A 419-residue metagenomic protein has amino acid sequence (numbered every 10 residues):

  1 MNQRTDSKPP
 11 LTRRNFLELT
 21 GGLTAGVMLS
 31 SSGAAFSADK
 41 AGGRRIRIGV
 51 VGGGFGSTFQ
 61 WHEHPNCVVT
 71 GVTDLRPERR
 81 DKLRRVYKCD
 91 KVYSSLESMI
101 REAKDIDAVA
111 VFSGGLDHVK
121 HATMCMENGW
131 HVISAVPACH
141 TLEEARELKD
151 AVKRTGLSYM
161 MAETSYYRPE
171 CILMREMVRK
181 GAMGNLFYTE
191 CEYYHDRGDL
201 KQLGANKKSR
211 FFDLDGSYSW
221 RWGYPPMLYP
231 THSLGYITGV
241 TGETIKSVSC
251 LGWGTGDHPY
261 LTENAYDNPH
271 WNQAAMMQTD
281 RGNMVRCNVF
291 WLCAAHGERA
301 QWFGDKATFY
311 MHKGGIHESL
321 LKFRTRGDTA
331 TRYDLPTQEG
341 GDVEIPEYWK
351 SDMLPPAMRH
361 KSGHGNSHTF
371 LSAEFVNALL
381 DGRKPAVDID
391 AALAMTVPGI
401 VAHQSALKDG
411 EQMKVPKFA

Functional and structural regions predicted by a protein language model:
R4-T24: N-terminal secretory signal peptides and thylakoid transit peptides that target proteins across membranes
L17-A41, A108-V111, R154, R324 (+3 more regions): C-terminal helix-rich "cap/oligomerization" subdomain common to oxidoreductases
L19-Y87: N-terminal Rossmann-like dinucleotide-binding module
V50, S134, Y159-M161, E190 (+1 more regions): Hydrophobic residues in well-ordered beta-strands that form the structural core
G54, S158, S165-D267, Q273: Predominantly a Rossmann-like dinucleotide-binding segment in NAD(P)-dependent oxidoreductases
A108, G114-G115, V119-Y167, G181: Beta-strand-loop-alpha-helix segment that lines the small-molecule cofactor/substrate pocket of alpha/beta enzymes
D257, A265-N268, A274, Q278 (+3 more regions): C-terminal glycine/acidic-rich active-site capping loop/insertion
N288-H296: Glycine-rich phosphate/pyrophosphate-binding beta-alpha loops
